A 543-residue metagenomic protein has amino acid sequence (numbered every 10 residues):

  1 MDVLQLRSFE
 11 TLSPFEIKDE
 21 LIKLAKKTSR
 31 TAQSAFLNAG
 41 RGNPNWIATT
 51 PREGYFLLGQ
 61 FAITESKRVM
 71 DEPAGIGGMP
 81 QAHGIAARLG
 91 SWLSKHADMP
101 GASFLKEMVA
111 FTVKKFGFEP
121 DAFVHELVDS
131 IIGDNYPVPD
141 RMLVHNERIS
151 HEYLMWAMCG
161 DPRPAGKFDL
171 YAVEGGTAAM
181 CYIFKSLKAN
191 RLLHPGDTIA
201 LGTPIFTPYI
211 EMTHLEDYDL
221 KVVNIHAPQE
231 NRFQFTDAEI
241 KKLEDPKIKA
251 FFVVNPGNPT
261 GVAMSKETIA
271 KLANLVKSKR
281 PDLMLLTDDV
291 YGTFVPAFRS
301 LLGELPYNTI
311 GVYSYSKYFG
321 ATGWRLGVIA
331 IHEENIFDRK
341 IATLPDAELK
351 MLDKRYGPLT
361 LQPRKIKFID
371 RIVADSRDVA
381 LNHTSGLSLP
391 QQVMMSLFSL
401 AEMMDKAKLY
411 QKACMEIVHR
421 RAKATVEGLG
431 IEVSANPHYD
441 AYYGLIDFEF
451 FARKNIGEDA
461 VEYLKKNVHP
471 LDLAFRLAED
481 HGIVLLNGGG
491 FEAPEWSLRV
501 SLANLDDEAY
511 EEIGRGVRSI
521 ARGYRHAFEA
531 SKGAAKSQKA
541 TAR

Functional and structural regions predicted by a protein language model:
D2-R141, L381-N382, A503: N-terminal "arm"/small-domain region of PLP-dependent enzymes with the aminotransferase-like
L6-L12, T49-Y55, N135-V138, P228-F235 (+3 more regions): Short, flexible/disordered intra-domain loops and linkers
G40-R41, W46, Y442-K466, D480-G514: Conserved PLP-binding active-site segment of the aspartate aminotransferase-like
N45, L302-K367: Active-site PLP attachment segment
N45-T50, I210, N231, P259-V262 (+7 more regions): Short catalytic/ligand-binding loop motif for oxyanion handling, primarily in non-cytosolic enzymes, centered on
M70, I76-P281, G292-P306, I310 (+3 more regions): Conserved core of the PLP fold type I
Q362-T384, P390-A413, F451-K454: Amphipathic alpha-helix from the class-I
P390-V393, A401, K408-V426, V433-V461: Conserved glycine-rich beta-strand-loop-beta hairpin in the small C-terminal domain of fold type I
